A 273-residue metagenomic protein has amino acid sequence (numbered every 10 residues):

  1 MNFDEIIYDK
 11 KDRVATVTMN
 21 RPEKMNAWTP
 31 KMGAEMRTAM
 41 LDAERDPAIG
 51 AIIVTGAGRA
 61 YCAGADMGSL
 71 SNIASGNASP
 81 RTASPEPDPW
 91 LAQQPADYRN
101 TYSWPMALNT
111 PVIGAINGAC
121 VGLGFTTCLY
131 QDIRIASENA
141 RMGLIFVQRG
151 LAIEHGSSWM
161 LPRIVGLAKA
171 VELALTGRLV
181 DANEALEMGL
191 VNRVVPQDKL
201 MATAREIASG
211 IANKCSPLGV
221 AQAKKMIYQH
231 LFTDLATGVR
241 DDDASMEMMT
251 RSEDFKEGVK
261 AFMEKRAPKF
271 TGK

Functional and structural regions predicted by a protein language model:
M1-A57, S71-I73: Conserved CoA-thioester-binding segment of acyl-CoA-metabolizing enzymes
N2-F3, K260-K273: Terminal low-complexity tails and localization/encapsulation signals of metabolic enzymes
P22, I135-A140, V191-R240, E253 (+1 more regions): C-terminal long alpha-helix characteristic of the crotonase
G33-R37, L41-E44, M67-N117, I164: An acidic, glycine-rich surface segment that forms the CoA-thioester-binding/catalytic face of crotonase-fold enzymes
N100-N109, A115, V121-L175, M188 (+1 more regions): CoA-thioester-processing core
I133, E172, T176-R178, E184 (+2 more regions): Well-ordered beta-strand positions
